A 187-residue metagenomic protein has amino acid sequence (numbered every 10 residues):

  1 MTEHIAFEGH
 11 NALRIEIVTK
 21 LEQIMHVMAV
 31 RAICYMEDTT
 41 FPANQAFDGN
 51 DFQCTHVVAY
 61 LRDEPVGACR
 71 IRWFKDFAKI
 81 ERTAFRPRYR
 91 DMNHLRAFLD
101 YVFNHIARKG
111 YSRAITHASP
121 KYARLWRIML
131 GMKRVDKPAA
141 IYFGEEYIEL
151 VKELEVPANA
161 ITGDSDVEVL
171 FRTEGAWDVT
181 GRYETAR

Functional and structural regions predicted by a protein language model:
M1-A12, A107-R108, H117-R187: Terminal substrate-recognition subdomain of acyl/acetyltransferases
I17-T19, Q23-Y89: A conserved beta-strand-loop-helix scaffold within acyl/acetyltransferase catalytic domains
C54, K109-Y111: Short, high-confidence coil segments that cap the C-terminus of an alpha-helix and link into the following beta-strand
K75-F77, R113, E145-Y147: A generic structural signal for beta-strand entry/edge sites
I80, A114-A118: Conserved hydrophobic beta-strand within the GNAT/NAT acetyltransferase core sheet that lines the active-site cleft
F85, R90-N104, A118: Conserved acetyl-CoA-binding loop-helix of GNAT-fold acetyltransferases
